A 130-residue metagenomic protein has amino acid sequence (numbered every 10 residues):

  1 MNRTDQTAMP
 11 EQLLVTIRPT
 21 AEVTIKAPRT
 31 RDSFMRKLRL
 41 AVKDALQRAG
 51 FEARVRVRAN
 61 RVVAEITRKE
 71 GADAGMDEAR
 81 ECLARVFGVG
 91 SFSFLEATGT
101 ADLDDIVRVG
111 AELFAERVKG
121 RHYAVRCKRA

Functional and structural regions predicted by a protein language model:
N2-A130: RNA-binding accessory domains that recognize and position tRNA/RNA substrates
